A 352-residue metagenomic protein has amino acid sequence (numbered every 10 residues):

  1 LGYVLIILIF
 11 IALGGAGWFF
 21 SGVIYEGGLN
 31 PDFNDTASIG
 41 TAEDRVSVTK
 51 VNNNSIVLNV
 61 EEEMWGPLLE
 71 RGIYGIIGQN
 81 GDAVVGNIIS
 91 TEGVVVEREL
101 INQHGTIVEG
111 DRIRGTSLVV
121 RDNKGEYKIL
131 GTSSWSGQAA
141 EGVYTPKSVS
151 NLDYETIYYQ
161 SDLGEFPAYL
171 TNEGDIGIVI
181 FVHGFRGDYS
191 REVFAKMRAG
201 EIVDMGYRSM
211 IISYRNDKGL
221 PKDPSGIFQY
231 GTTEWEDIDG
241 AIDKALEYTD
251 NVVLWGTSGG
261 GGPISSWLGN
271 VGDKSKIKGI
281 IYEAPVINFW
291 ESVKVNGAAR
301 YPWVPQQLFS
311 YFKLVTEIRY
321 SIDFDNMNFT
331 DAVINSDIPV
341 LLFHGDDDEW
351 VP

Functional and structural regions predicted by a protein language model:
L1-S133: N-terminal membrane-anchoring alpha-helices
N123-G125, L130-G174: N-terminal cap/lid segment of alpha/beta-hydrolase-fold proteins
D162-R215, G219: Short, surface-exposed "cap/lid" segments of acyl-processing enzymes
I227-Y248: Alpha/beta-hydrolase active-site loop
N251-G256, E283, F343: Short beta-strand immediately N-terminal to the catalytic nucleophile in serine-hydrolase-like folds
G256-I264: Gly/Ala-rich beta-loop-alpha elbow adjacent to hydrolase catalytic centers
S266-D323: Hydrolase active-site cap/lid region
N335-D337, L342-H344, D348: Short beta-strand/loop motif that positions the catalytic acidic residue of the alpha/beta-hydrolase fold
